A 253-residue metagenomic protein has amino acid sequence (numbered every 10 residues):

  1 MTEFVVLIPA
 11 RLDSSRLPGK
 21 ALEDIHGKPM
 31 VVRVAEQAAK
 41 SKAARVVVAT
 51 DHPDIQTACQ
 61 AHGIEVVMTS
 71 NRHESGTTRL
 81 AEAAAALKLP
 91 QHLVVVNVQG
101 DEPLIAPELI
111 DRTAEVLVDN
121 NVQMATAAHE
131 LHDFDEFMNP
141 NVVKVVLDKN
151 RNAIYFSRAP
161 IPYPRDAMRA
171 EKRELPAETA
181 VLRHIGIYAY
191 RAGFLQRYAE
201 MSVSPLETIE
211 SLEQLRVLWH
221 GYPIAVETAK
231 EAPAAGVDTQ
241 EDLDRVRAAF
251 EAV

Functional and structural regions predicted by a protein language model:
T2-T50: N-terminal glycine-rich phosphate-binding loop and ensuing alpha1 helix
V6, V46-V48, V95, A125 (+2 more regions): Hydrophobic/aromatic residues located in beta-strands of well-ordered beta-sheets within soluble catalytic
A43, Q91-H92, N120-Q123, Y222: Short, high-confidence coil segments that cap the C-terminus of an alpha-helix and link into the following beta-strand
V47, P53-V98, E102-R112: Short phosphate-binding loop-to-helix
T50-D51, I105, Y190, D238: A conserved hydrophobic position in a structured secondary element of the catalytic/binding core that shapes
A106-S204: Conserved core of the sugar-phosphate nucleotidyltransferase
A170-V253: Conserved alpha/beta core of the MobA/IspD/sugar-nucleotide pyrophosphorylase nucleotidyltransferase superfamily
